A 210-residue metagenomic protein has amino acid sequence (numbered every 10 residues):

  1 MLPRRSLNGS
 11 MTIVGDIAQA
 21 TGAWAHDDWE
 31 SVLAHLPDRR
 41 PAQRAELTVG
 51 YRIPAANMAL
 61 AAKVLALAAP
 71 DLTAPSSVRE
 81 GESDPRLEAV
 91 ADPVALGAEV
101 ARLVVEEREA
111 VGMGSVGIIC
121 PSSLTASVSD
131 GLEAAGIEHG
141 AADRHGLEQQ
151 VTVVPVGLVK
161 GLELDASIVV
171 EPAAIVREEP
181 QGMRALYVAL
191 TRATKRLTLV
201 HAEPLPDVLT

Functional and structural regions predicted by a protein language model:
M1-T210: Conserved helicase motor core of SF1/SF2 NTP-dependent helicases
